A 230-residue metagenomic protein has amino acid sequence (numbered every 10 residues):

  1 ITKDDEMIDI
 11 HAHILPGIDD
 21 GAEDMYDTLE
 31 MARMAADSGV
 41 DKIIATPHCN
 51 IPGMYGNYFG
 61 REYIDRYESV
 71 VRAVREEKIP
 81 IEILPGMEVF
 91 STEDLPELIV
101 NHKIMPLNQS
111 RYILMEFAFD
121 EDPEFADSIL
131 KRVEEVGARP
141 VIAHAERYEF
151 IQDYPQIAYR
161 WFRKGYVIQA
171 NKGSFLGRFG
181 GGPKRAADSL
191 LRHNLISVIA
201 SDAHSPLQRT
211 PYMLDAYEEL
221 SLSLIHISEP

Functional and structural regions predicted by a protein language model:
I1-I79: An N-terminally biased module of ancient metal coordination in phosphate/nucleic-acid-related enzymes
I8-I10, I44-T46, L84-M87, V141-A143 (+2 more regions): Active-site neighborhood of phospho(di)ester-bond hydrolases with catalytic His/Asp-centered motifs
H11-L15, H48, H144, H204 (+1 more regions): Histidine-centered divalent metal-coordination motifs
A36, E134, L191-R192: Non-catalytic positions within long, well-ordered alpha-helices that form the structural scaffold/packing of enzyme
N50-G53, F90-T92, R147-I151, F175-R178 (+1 more regions): Active-site environment of divalent metal-dependent phosphoester hydrolases
M54-Q169: Extended substrate/RNA-proximal surfaces in nucleic-acid metabolism proteins
L195-P211: Short acidic/histidine-rich active-site segments
S223-P230: Residue-level detector of conserved catalytic or cofactor/ligand-binding positions in enzyme active sites
